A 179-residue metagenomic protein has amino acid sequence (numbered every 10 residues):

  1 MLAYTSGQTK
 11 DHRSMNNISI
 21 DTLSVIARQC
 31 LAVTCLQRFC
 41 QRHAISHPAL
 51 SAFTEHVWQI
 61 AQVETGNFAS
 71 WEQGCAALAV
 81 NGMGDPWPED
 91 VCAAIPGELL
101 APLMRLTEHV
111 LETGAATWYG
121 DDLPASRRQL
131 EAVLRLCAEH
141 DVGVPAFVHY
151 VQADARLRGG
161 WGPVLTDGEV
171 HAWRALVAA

Functional and structural regions predicted by a protein language model:
A3-S14: Short, Lys/Arg-enriched N-terminal segments with co-localized hydrophobic residues within the first ~10-30 amino acids
T5, A146-A179: Acidic, proline/glycine-rich low-complexity IDRs
D11, D21-L157, V177: Structured binding/interaction patches within domain cores
R13-M15, S19, E169: Non-catalytic all-alpha helical scaffold/repeat segments
